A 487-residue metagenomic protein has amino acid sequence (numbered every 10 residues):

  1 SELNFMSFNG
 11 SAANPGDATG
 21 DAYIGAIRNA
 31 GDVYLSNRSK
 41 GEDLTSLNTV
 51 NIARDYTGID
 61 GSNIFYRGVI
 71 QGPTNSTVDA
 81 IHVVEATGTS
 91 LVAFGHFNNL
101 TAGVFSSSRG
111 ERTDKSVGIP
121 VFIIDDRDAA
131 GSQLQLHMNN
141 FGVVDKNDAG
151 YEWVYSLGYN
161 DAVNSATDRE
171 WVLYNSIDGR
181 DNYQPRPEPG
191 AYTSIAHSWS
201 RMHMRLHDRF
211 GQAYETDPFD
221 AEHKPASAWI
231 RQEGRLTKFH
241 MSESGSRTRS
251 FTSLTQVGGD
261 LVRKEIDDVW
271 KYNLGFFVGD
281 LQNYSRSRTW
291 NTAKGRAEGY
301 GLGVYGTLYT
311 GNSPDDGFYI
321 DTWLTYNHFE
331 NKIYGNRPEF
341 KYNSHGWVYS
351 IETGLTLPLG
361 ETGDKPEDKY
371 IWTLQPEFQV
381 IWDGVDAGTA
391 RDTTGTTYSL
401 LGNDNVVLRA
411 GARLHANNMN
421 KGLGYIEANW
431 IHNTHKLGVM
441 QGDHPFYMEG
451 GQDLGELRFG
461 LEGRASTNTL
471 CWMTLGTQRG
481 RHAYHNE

Functional and structural regions predicted by a protein language model:
S1-I119, D125-D126: Extracellular beta-strand/loop-rich repeat segments of large surface/secreted proteins
F65-G68, S76-V78, A93-V269: Outer-membrane translocation/initiation segment of Type V secreted surface proteins
V83-A86, V121, I230, P376 (+1 more regions): Residue-level detector of buried hydrophobic side-chain packing in well-ordered secondary-structure elements
S106-R109, S242-S244, R286-W290, K332-N336 (+3 more regions): Outer-membrane beta-barrel and related beta-rich outer-membrane complex signature in Gram-negative bacteria
I177-P366, M473-A483: Outer membrane beta-barrel translocator domains of Type V secretion systems
K224-A228, D268-L274, P314-I320, D368-P376 (+4 more regions): Outer-envelope beta-barrel architecture signal
G303, T397-E487: Outer membrane beta-barrel transmembrane domains
Y342-M440: Detector for outer-membrane/organellar transmembrane beta-barrel domains, recognizing the amphipathic beta-strand
